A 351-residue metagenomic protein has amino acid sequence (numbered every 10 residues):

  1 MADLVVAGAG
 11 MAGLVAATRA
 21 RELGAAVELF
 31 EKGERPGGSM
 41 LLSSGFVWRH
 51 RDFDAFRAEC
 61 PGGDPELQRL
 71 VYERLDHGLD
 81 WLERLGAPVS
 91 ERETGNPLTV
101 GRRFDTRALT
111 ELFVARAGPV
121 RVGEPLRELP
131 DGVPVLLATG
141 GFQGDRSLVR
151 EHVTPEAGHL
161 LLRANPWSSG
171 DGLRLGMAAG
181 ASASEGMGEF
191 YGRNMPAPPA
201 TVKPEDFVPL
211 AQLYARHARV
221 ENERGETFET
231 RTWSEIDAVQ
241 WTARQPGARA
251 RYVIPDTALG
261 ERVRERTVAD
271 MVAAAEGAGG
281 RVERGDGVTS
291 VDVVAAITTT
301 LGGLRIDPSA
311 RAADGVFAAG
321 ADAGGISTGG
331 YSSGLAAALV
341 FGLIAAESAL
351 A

Functional and structural regions predicted by a protein language model:
L4-L29, A346, L350: N-terminal Rossmann-like FAD-binding beta1-loop-alpha1 element of flavoenzymes
V5-A7, F30, P130-F142, F317 (+1 more regions): Short hydrophobic core segments
K32-P119, A218-T227, R231: Conserved N-terminal/central alpha/beta ligand/cofactor-binding core
G101-V133, L173-A179: Helical element adjacent to the flavin cofactor pocket in flavoenzyme catalytic cores
P134-M195, L335, I344: Glycine-rich loop(s) and the adjacent beta-strand/alpha-helix scaffold that form part
L173-L175, A179-V282: An anion/pyrophosphate-binding glycine-rich loop and adjacent beta-alpha core in soluble alpha-beta enzymes
Y191-P196, W233-V239, A296-T299, A321-A336: Glycine-rich phosphate/pyrophosphate-binding beta-alpha loops
A278-S332: A glycine-rich dinucleotide-binding beta-alpha-beta segment and adjacent secondary-structure elements that constitute
